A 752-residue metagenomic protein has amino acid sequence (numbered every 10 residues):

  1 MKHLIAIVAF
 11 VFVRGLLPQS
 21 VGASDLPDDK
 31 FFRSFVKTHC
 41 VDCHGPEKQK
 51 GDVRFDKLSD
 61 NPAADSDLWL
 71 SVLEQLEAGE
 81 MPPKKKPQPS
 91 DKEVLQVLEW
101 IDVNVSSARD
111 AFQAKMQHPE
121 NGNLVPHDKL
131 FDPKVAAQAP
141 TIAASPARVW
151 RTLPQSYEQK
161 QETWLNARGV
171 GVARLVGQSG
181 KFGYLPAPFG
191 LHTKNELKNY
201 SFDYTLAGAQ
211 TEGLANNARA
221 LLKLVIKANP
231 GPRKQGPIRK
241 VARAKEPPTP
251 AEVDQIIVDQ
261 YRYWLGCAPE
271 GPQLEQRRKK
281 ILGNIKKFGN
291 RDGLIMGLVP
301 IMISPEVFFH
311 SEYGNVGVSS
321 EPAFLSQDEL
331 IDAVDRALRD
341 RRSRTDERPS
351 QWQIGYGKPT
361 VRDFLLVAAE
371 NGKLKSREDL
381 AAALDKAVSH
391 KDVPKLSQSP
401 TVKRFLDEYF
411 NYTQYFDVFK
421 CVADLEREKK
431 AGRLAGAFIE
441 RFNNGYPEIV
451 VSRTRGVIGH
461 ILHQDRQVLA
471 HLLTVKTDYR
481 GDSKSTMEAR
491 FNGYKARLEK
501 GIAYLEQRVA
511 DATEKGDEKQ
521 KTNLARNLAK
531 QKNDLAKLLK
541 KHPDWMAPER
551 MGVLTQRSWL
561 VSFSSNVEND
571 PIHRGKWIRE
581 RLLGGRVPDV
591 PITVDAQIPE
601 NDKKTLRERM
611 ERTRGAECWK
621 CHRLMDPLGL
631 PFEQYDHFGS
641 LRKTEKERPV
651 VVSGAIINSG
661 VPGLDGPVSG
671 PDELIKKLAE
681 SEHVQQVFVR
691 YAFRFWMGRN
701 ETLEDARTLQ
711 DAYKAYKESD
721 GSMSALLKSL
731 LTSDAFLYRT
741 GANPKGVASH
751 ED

Functional and structural regions predicted by a protein language model:
I5-G15: Bacterial N-terminal signal peptides
P18-R243, R262-Y263, C267-K287, M296 (+7 more regions): Aromatic- and Gly/Pro-enriched helix-to-coil junctions and flexible linker segments
Q19-E93, P543-P671, I675-A679, H683-Q685 (+2 more regions): Sequence context surrounding c-type heme c attachment/ligation sites in exported
D29, R33, D65, E74 (+31 more regions): Active-site-proximal structural scaffolding
G45-F55, K84, R109-A114, Q273 (+9 more regions): Short, solvent-exposed loop/turn and secondary-structure capping segments
P83, S107, C267-G271, N284-N290 (+10 more regions): Secretory-pathway/luminal and periplasmic proteins that interact with or process carbohydrate-rich
S179-L185, G190-T205, A209, D335-N371 (+2 more regions): A cross-family structural signal marking well-folded subdomains
L294-N315, P400-Q414, V418, F442-G445 (+7 more regions): Helix-rich, typically C-terminal accessory recognition domains appended to large enzymatic cores
